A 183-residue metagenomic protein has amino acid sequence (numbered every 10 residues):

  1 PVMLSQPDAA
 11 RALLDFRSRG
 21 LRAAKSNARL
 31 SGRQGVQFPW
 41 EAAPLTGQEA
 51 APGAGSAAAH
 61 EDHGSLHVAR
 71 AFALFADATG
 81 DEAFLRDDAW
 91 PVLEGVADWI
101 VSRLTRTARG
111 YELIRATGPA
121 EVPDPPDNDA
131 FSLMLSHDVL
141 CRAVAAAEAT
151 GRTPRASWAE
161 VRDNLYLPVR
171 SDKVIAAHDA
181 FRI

Functional and structural regions predicted by a protein language model:
P1, T79-F84, T117-P123: Short helix/strand-bridging catalytic loops that position acidic/His residues to coordinate divalent metals and engage
P1-R22, E61, S65-R70, L74-A78 (+3 more regions): Active-site core of glycosidic bond-cleaving carbohydrate-active enzymes
D8-R70, A76, A83-L85, V96 (+1 more regions): Helix-terminus loop motifs that line ligand-binding clefts
A28-G32, A42-P52, P123-A130, D163-I175: Short, charged low-complexity intrinsically disordered segments located at boundaries of structured domains
A89-V92: Aromatic-lined substrate-binding rim segments of carbohydrate-active enzymes
G95, W99-T150: Acidic/histidine-rich catalytic neighborhood
